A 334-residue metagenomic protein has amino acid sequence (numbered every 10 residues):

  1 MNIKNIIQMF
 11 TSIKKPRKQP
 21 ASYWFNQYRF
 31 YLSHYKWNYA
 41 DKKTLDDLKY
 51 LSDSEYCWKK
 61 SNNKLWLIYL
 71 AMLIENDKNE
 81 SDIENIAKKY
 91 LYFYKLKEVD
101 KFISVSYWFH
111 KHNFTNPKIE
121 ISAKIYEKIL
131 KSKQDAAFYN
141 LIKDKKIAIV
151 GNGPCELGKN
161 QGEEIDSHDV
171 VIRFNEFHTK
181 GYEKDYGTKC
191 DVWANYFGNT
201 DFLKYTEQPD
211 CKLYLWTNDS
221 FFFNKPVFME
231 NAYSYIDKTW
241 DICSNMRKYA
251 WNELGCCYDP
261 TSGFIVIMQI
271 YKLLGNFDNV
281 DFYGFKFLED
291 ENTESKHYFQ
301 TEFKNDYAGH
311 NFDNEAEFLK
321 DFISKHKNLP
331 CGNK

Functional and structural regions predicted by a protein language model:
M1-Q27, Y39, D46: Boundary detector for helix-to-coil junctions that initiate low-complexity/charged tails
Y23-K334: Metal-ion/cofactor- or nucleotide/acyl-coenzyme-handling active-site neighborhoods
